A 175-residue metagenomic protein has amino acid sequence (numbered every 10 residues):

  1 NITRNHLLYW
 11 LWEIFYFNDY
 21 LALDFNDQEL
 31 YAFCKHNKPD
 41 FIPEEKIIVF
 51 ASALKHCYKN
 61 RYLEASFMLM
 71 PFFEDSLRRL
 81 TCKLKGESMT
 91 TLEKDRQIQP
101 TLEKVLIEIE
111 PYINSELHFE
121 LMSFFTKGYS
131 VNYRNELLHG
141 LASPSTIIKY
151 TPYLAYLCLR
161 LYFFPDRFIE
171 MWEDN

Functional and structural regions predicted by a protein language model:
N1-L63: Charged alpha-helical initiation segments
A22-L23, D27-K35, P39-F41, K85-T90 (+2 more regions): Domain-wide signal for the mature, well-folded portions of proteins, strongly enriched in nucleus-encoded organellar
N37-I42, E103-E136: Short, mixed-charge amphipathic alpha-helical segments
E45-E108: Active-site-proximal binding-pocket segments
E45-V49, N60, E64-P71, E116 (+2 more regions): Generic recognition of stable, solvent-exposed alpha-helical segments in well-folded globular domains
A53-L63, F119, L138-P144: Glycine- and acidic
E120-N175: Charge-enriched, short contiguous segments at helix-coil
